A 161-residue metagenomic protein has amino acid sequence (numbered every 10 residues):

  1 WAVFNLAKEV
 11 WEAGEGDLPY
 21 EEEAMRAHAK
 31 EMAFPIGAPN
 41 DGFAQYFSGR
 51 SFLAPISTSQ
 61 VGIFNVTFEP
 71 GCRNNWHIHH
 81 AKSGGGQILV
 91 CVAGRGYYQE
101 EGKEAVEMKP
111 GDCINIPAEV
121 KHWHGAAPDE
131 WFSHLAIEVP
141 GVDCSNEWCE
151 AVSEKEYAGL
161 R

Functional and structural regions predicted by a protein language model:
W1-E9: Extreme N-terminal basic, low-complexity initiation segments that serve as generic localization/processing leaders
P19-F64, N75, S145-R161: A short, N-terminal "cap"/entry segment at the start of jelly-roll beta-barrel domains of the cupin/DSBH fold
L53-P55, I63-T67, I88, A105 (+3 more regions): Conserved hydrophobic/aromatic beta-strand scaffold that supports enzyme active sites
S59-V61, E69-R73, A93-G96, V142: Short, charged/polar surface micro-motifs in flexible loops or helix N-caps
F64-K82: Conserved short histidine dyad/triad with adjacent acidic residue
N65, I78, V92, E100-G102 (+2 more regions): Residue-level recognition of conserved beta-strand positions in structured domain cores
R73, S83-P110, V120: A short beta-strand-loop-beta hairpin characteristic of the jelly-roll/cupin
E104, A118-S145: Ligand-binding loop in jelly-roll beta-barrel domains
